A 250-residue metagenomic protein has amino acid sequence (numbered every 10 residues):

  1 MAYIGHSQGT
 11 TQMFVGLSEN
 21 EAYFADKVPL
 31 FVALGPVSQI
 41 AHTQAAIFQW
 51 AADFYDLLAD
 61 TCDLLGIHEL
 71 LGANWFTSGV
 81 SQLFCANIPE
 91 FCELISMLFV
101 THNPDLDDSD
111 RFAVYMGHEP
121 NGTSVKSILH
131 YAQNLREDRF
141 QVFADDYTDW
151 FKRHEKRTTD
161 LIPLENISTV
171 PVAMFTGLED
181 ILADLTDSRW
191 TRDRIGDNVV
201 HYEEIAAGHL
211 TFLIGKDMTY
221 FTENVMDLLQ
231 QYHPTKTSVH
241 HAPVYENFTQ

Functional and structural regions predicted by a protein language model:
M1-Q8: Alpha/beta-hydrolase fold nucleophile elbow
T11-K152: Alpha/beta-hydrolase-fold enzymes
T61, T219-Q250: C-terminal helix/juxtamembrane-tail motif
Y131, R192-L210: Catalytic histidine neighborhood in serine/cysteine hydrolases with alpha/beta-hydrolase-type architecture
K156-T169: The feature captures the conserved acid-bearing segment of alpha/beta-hydrolase catalytic domains
I167-S168, A173-T176, D180: Short beta-strand/loop motif that positions the catalytic acidic residue of the alpha/beta-hydrolase fold
I181-D187: Conserved alpha/beta-hydrolase "acid-adjacent" motif
L182, Y202, A207-Y220: Catalytic histidine-centered segment of alpha/beta-hydrolase-like enzymes
